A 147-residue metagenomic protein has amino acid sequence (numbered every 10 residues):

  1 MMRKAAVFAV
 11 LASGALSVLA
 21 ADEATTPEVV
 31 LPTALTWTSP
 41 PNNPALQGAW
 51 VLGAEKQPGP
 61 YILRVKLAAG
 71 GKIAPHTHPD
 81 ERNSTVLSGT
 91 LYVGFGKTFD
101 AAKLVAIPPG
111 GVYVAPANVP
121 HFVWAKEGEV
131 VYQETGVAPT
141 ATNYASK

Functional and structural regions predicted by a protein language model:
M1-A9: Bacterial N-terminal signal peptides that target proteins for export
L11-L19: Hydrophobic h-region of N-terminal signal peptides that target proteins for export in Gram-negative bacteria
L19-Y61, K147: A short, N-terminal "cap"/entry segment at the start of jelly-roll beta-barrel domains of the cupin/DSBH fold
T26-E28, A102, F122-K147: Double-stranded beta-helix
G48-L52, I62-P75: N-terminal post-signal-peptidase region of extra-cytosolic proteins
K56, A68, L91, K97-N118: Short acidic-glycine-tyrosine-enriched beta hairpin
A68-G71, T77-T98: Glycine- and acidic-residue-biased ligand/ion/polar-headgroup-sensing regions
I73-P75, V93-G94, A115, P120-K126: Short beta-strand His + acidic residue motifs that chelate non-heme Fe in jelly-roll/DSBH and cupin folds
